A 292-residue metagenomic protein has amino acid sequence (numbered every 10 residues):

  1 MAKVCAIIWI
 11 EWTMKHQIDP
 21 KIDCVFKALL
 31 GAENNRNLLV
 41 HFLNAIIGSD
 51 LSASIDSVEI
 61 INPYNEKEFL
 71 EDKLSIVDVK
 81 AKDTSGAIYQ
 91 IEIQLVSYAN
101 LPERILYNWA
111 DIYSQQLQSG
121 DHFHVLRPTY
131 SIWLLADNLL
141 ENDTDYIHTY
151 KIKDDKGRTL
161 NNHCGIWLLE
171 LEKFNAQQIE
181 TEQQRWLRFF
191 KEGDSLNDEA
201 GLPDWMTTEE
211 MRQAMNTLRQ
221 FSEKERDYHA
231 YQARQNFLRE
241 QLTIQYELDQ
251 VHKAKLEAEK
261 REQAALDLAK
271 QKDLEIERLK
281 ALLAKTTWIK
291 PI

Functional and structural regions predicted by a protein language model:
K3-E225: Conserved single-residue anchors adjacent to enzymatic active/cofactor-binding motifs
K3-T13, Y89-Q94, G193-I292: Short, charged alpha-helical interaction segments and adjacent helix-coil junctions
